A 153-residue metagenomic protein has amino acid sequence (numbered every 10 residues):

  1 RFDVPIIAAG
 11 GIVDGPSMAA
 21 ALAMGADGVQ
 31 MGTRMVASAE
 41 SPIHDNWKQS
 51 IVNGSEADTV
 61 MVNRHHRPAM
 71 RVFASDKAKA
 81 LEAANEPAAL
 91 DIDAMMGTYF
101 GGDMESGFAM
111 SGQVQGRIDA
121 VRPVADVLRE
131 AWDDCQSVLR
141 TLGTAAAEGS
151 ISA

Functional and structural regions predicted by a protein language model:
R1-I7, I12-A153: Conserved active-site-proximal phosphate/metal-binding subdomains
